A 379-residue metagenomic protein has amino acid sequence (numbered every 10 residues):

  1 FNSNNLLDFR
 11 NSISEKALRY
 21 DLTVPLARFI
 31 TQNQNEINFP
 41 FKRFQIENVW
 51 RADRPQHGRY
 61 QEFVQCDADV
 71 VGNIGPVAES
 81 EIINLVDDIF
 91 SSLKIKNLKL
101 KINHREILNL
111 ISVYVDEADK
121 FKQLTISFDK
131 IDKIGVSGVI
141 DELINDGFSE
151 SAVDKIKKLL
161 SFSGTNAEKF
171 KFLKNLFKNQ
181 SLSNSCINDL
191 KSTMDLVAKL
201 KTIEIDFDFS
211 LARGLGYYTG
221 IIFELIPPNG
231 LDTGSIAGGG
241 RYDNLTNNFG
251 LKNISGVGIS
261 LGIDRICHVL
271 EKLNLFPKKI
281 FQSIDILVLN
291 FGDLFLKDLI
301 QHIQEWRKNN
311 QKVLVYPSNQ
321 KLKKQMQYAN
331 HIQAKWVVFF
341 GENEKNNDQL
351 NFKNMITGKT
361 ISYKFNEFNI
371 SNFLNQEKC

Functional and structural regions predicted by a protein language model:
F1-L6, A17, D21: Active-site nucleophile/metal-coordination loop of metallo-enzymes that catalyze phosphate/sulfate and related
F1-S3, D116-V139, P227-N229: Acidic, His- and aromatic-enriched active-site or binding-groove loops in soluble protein domains that engage sugars
D8-I13, D21-E36, K42-I95, D141-C379: Positively charged, Gly/Ser-enriched RNA/tRNA-binding surfaces
L98-H104: Short, glycine/acidic-rich hinge or "gate" loops at secondary-structure transitions that mediate conformational
H104, D132-G135, T165: Short, solvent-exposed helix-helix connector turns and helix-capping sites enriched in acidic/polar residues
H104-S112: Short, highly charged C-terminal tails/helix-capping segments
